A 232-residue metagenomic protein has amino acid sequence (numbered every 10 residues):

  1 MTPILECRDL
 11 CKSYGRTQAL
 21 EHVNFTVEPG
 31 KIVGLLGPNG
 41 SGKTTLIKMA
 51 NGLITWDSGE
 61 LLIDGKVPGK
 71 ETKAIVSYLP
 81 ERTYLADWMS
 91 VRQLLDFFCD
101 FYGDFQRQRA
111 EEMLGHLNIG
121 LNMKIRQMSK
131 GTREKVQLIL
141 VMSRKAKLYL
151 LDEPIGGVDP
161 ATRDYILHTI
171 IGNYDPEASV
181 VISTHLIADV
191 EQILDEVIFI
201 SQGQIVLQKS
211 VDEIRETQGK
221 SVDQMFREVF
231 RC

Functional and structural regions predicted by a protein language model:
L36-P38: The feature captures the beta-strand-to-loop junction immediately N-terminal to the Walker
N51: Helix-to-loop junction immediately C-terminal to a conserved catalytic motif
S58-T72: Conserved ABC transporter NBD signature motif
R82-V136: ABC-family P-loop ATPase nucleotide-binding domains
Y149-E153, V158: Catalytic Walker B motif of ABC-type/P-loop ATPase nucleotide-binding domains
R163-P176: Helical segment within the ABC ATPase nucleotide-binding domain
